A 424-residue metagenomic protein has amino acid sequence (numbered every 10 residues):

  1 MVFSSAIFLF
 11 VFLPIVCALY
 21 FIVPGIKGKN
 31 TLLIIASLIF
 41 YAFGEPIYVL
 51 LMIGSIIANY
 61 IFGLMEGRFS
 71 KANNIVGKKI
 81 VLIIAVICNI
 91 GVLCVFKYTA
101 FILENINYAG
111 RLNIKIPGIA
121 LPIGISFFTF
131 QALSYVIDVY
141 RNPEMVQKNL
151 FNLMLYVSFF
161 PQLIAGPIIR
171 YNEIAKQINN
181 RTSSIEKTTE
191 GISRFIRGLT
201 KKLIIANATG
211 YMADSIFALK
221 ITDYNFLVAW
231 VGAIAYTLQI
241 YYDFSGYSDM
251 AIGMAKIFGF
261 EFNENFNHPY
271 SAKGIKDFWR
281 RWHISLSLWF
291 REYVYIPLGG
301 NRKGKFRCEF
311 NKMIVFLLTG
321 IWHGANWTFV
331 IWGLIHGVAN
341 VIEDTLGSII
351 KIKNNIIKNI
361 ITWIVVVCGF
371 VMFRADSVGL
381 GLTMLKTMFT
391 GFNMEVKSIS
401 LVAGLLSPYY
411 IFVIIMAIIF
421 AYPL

Functional and structural regions predicted by a protein language model:
M1-A421: Membrane-embedded transmembrane alpha-helical bundles that form the catalytic cores of multi-pass lipid-modifying
